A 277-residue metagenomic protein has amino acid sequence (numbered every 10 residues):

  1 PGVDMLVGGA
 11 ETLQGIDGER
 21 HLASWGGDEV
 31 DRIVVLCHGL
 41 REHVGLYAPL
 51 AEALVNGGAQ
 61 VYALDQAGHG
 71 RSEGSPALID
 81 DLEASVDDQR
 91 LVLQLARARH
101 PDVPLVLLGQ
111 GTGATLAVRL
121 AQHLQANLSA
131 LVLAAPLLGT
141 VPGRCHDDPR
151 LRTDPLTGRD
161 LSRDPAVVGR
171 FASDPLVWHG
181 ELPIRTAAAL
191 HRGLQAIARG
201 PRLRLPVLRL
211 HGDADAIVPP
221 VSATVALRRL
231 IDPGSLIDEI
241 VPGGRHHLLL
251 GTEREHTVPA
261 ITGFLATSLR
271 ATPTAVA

Functional and structural regions predicted by a protein language model:
G2-G26: N-terminal cap/lid segment of alpha/beta-hydrolase-fold proteins
D31, G39-E42, G111: Active-site glycine-rich loops that stabilize anionic/oxyanionic intermediates across multiple enzyme folds
L40-V44, G70-H100: Catalytic nucleophile-loop/oxyanion-hole region of alpha/beta-hydrolase and closely related hydrolase-like folds
A51-G74: Conserved alpha/beta-hydrolase
V132-V141: Active-site nucleophile loop of the alpha/beta-hydrolase fold
L203, R209-H211, D215: Short beta-strand/loop motif that positions the catalytic acidic residue of the alpha/beta-hydrolase fold
A216-S222: Conserved alpha/beta-hydrolase "acid-adjacent" motif
S235-A277: Catalytic active-site module of serine/aspartate enzymes centered on a nucleophile-bearing elbow/loop
